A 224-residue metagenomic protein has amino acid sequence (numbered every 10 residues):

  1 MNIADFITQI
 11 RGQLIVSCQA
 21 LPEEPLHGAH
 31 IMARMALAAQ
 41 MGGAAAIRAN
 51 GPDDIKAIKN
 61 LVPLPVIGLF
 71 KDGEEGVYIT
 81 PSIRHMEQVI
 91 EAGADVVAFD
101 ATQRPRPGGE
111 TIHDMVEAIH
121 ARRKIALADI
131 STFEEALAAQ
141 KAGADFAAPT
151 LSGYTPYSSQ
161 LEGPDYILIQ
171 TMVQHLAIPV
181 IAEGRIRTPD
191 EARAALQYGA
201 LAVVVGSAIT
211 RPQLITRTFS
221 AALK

Functional and structural regions predicted by a protein language model:
M1-E91, A126, E134-K141, K224: Conserved N-terminal beta1-alpha1 strand-loop-helix module at the mouth
M1-I3, L21-L26, D165-K224: Alpha/beta catalytic cores of nucleotide-metabolism and tRNA/nucleoside-modifying enzymes
Q19-L21, F70-G73, A92-R106, F146-S159 (+1 more regions): Glycine-rich phosphate-binding active-site loops on the catalytic face of alpha/beta enzymes
M32, E75-A92, S131-D145, I178-A182 (+1 more regions): Catalytic cores of alpha/beta
A36, I55, M86, V116 (+4 more regions): Generic hydrophobic/aromatic pocket-lining and core-packing "Φ" positions
G43, V62-V66, A92-V96, A121-R123 (+4 more regions): Glycine-enriched alpha-helix->loop->beta-strand junction motifs that scaffold or abut catalytic
A44-G51, Y78, M86-E87, D95-G108 (+4 more regions): Catalytic beta/alpha-barrel core
H85, E110-A121, S131-F133, Q140-L151 (+1 more regions): Short loop-to-alpha-helix "cap/lid" segments that border enzyme active sites across diverse enzyme classes
